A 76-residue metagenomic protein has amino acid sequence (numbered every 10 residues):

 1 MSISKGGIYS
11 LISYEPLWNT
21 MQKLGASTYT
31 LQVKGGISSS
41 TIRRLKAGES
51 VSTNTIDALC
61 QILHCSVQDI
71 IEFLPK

Functional and structural regions predicted by a protein language model:
M1-T30: A short, Lys/Arg-rich alpha-helix, primarily the initiator
Q22, V33, Q61: Alpha-helical residues within the helix-turn-helix
G25-R43: Short alpha-helical DNA-recognition segment
E49-Q61: Short, basic-rich loop-to-helix N-cap that marks the start of a DNA-contacting helix
H64-K76: Short C-terminal boundary/hinge segments that cap the last helix of small helical domains
